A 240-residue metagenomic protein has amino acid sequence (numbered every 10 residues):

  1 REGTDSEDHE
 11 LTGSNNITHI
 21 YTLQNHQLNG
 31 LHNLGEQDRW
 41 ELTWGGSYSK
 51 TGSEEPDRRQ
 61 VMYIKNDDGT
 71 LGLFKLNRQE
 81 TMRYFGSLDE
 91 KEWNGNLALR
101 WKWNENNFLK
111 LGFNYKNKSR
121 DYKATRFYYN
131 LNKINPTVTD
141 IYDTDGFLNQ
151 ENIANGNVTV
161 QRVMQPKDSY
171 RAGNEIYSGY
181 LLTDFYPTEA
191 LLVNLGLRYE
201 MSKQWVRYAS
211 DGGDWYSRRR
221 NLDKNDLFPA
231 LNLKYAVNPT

Functional and structural regions predicted by a protein language model:
R1-K110: Outer-membrane beta-barrel domain signature, strongest for Gram-negative TonB-dependent receptors and also present
I20-N29, R39, S47-S49, G86-N96 (+1 more regions): Structural signature of Gram-negative outer-membrane beta-barrels, strongest in the C-terminal barrel of TonB-dependent
